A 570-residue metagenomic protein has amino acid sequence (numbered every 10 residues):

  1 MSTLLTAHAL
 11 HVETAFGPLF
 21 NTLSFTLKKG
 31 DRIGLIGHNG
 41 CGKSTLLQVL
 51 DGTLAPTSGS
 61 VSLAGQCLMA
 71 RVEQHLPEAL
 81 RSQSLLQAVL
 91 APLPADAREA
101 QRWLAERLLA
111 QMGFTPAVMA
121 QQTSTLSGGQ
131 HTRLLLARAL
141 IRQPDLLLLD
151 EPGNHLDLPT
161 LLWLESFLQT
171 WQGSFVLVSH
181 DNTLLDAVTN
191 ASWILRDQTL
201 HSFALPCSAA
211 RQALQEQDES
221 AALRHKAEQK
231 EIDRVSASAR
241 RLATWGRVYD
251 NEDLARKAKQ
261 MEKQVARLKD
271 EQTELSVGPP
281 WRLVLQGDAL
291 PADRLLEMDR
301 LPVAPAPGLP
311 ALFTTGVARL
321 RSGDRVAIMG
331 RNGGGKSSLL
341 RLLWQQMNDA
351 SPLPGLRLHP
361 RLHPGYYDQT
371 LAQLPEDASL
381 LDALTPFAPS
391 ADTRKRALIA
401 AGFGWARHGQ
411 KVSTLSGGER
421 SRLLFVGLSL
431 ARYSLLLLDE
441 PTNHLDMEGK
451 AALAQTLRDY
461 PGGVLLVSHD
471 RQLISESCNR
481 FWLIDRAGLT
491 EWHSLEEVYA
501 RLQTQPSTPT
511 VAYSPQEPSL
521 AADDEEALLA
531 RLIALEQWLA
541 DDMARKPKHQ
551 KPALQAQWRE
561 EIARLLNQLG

Functional and structural regions predicted by a protein language model:
M1-A221, L290-G570: ABC ATP-binding cassette signature C-motif
S2-T3, A97, E216-T314: Flexible nucleotide-interacting loop at or near the entrance of a catalytic core
